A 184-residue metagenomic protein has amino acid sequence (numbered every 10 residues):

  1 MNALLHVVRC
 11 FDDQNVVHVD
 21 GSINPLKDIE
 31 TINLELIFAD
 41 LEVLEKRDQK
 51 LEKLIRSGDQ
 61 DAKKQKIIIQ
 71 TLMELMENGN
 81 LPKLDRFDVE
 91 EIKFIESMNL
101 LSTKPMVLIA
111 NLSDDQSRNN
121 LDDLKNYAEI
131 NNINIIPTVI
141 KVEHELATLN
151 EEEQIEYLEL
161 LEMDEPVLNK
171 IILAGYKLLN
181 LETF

Functional and structural regions predicted by a protein language model:
M1-L36: Conserved P-loop NTPase nucleotide-binding/switch module
L4-D12, E45, Q49, N111: P-loop NTPase catalytic core
C10, F38-L41, R118: Alpha-helix boundary/capping and short turn/kink residues
H18, A39-D40, E143: A short, ordered amphipathic alpha-helix with a cationic face
L26, T31-I69: Extended, highly charged alpha-helical segments
E52-F184: C-terminal-of-GTPase-core extension/linker across diverse P-loop GTPases
